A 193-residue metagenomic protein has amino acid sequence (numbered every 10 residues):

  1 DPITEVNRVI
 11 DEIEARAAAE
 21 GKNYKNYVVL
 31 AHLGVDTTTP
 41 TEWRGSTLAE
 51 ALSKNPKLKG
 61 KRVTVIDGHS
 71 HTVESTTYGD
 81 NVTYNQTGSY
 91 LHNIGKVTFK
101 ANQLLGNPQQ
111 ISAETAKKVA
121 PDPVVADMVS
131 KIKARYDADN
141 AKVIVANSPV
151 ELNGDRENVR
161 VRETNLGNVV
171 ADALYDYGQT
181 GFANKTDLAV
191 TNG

Functional and structural regions predicted by a protein language model:
D1-P40, Y78-G193: Acidic/His-rich catalytic or pseudo-catalytic neighborhoods that scaffold and/or coordinate enzyme active centers
R8, A51, H69-H71: A short, hydrophobic secondary-structure junction motif
D11-A19, T47-K59: Mature extracellular/periplasmic domains of secretome proteins
L33, T64-V73: Histidine-centered catalytic micro-motifs
P56-K57, S75-Y78: Short, conserved catalytic or adaptor-binding loops enriched in Gly and charged residues
L58, G68-S70, L91-H92: Short solvent-exposed loop/turn micro-motifs enriched in small/polar/acidic residues
G60-V63, V82: A short helix->loop->beta-strand "cap" motif at the edges of active sites that frequently abuts
